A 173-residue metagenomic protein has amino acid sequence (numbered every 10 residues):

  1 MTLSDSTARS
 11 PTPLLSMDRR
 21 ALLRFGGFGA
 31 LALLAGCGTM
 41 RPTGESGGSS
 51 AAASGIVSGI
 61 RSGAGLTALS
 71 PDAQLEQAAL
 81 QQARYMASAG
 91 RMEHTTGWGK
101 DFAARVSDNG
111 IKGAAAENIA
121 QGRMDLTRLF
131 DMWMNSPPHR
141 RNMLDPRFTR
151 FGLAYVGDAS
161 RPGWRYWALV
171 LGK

Functional and structural regions predicted by a protein language model:
M1-M17, A21, F28-G36: N-terminal secretory signal peptides
T2-S6, M124-K173: Disulfide-stabilized extracellular recognition modules
A35-G55: Bacterial Sec signal peptide processing site at the extreme N-terminus
A51, G55-G59, Q77-R84, A104 (+5 more regions): Solvent-exposed, polar/charged alpha-helical surfaces in well-ordered, non-transmembrane soluble domains, broadly
S62-G65, S107: Short polybasic/polar patches that bind polyanions
A64-E76, G90-W98, A116, R140-P146 (+1 more regions): Surface-exposed patches in mature extracellular/periplasmic domains of secreted proteins
Q77-M124: Short, surface-exposed glycine/acidic/tryptophan-bearing loops
